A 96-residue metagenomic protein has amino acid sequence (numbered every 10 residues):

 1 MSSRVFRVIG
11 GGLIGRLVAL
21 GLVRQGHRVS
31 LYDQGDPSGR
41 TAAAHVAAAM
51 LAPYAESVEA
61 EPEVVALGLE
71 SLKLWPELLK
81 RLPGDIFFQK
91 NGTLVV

Functional and structural regions predicted by a protein language model:
M1, L22-V23, A44-A49, E77: Short hydrophobic/aromatic-rich motifs at helix boundaries and adjacent loops
S2-R7, G11, G39-A47: Accessory recognition modules or surfaces
R4-L31: N-terminal Rossmann-like FAD-binding beta1-loop-alpha1 element of flavoenzymes
G10-G15, A48-A49, G92: Glycine-centered flexibility sites
L13, D36, A55-V58: Short, glycine/serine-rich, charged loops/turns that create anion-binding and catalytic segments at active sites
G21, T41-A42, D85-F88: Short secondary-structure boundary/capping segments within folded domains
V23-H45: Glycine-rich FAD pyrophosphate-binding loop
A49-V96: Dinucleotide-binding Rossmann-like beta1-alpha1 core, especially the glycine-rich loop that anchors the ADP
